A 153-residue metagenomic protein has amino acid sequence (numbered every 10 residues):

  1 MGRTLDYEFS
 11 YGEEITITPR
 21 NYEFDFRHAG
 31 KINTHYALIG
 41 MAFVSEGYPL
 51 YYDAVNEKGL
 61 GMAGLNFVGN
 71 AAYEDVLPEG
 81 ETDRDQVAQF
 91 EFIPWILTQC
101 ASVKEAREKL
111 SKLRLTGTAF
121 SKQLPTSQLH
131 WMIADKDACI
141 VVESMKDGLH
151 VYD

Functional and structural regions predicted by a protein language model:
M1-E81, G117: A contiguous strand-loop segment
T4-D6, F67, S111, K136 (+1 more regions): An acidic- and aromatic-residue-enriched active-site/binding cleft used to recognize and process polar
V55-E57, A88, T126: Short, solvent-exposed loop/turn segments at the edges of secondary structure
A71, P94-W95, L149: Hydrophobic transmembrane signal anchors and adjacent membrane-proximal interface regions, especially in viral
T82-T116: Alpha/propeptide regions of enzymes that mature by internal proteolysis
R107, T118-Q128: Surface-exposed patches in mature extracellular/periplasmic domains of secreted proteins
L124-D153: Extended amphipathic alpha-helical segments with heptad-repeat/coiled-coil character used for oligomerization, fusion
